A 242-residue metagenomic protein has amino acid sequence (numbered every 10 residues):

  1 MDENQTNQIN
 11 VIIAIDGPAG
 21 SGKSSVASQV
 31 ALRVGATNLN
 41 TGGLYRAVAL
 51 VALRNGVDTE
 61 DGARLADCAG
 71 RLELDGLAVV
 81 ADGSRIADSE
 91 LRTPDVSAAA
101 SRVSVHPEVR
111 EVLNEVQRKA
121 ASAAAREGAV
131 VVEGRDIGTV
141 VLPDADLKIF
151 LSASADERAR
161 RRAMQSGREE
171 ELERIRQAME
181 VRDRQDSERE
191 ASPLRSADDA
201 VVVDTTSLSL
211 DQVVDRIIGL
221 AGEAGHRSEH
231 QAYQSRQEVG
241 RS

Functional and structural regions predicted by a protein language model:
D2-N7, A81, A87, R160 (+3 more regions): NTP-dependent small-molecule kinase module
I13-I15: Hydrophobic anchor at the beta1->P-loop junction of P-loop NTPases
P18: P-loop (Walker A) phosphate-binding loop of NTP-binding proteins
K23: Conserved lysine of the Walker
V26: Hydrophobic positions on the alpha1 helix immediately C-terminal to the Walker A/P-loop
A31-T41, R54-D58: Post-Walker A helix-loop "phosphate-sensing" segment adjacent to the P-loop in P-loop NTPases
L44-G128, D156-E157, E173-E190, V201 (+2 more regions): ATP-dependent small-molecule kinase phosphotransfer cores that center on conserved nucleotide phosphate-binding segments
P143-A163, E170, R176-V181: Conserved phosphate-donor/acceptor-positioning beta-strand/loop module used by diverse small-molecule
